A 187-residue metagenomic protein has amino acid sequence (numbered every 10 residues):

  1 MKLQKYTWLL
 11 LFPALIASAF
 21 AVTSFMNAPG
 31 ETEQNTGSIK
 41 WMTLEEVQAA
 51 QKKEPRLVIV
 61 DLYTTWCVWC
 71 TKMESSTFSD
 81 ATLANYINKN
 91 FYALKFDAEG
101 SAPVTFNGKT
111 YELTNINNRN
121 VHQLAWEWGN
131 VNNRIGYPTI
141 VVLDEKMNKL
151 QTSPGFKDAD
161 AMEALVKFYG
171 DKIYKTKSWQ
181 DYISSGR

Functional and structural regions predicted by a protein language model:
M1-E31: Bacterial Sec-dependent N-terminal signal peptides
A21-W41, T176-R187: Sec-dependent signal peptide cleavage junction
I39-V58, I87: A short beta-strand-turn-helix
K53-V68, A93: Short active-site neighborhood of thiol/selenol oxidoreductases, capturing the structured segment around
T64-W69, T77, A98-P103, M147-N148 (+1 more regions): Solvent-exposed loop/turn segments at secondary-structure junctions within structured extracellular/periplasmic domains
T65-K72, P138-V141: C-type cytochrome heme c attachment motif
A81-L83, N88-Q151, A164-K172: Thioredoxin-like thiol-disulfide oxidoreductase module
K149-R187: Thiol-/selenol-based redox modules, centered on thioredoxin-like and closely related oxidoreductase domains
